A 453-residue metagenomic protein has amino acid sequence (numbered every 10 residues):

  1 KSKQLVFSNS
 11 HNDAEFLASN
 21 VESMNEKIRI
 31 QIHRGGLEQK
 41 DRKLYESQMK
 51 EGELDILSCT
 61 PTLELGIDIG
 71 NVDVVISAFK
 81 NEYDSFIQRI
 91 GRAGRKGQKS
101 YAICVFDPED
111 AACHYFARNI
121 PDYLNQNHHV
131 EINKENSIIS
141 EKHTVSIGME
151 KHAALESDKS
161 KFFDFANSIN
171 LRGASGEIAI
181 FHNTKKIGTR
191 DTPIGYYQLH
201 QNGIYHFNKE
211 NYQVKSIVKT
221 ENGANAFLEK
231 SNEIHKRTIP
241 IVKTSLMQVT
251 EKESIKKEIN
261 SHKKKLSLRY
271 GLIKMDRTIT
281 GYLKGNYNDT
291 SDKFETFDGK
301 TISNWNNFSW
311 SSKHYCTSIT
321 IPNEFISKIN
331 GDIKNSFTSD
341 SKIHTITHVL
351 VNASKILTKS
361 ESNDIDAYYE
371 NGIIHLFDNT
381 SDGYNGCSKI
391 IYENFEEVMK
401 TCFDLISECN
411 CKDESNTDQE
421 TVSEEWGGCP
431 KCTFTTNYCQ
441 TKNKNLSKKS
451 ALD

Functional and structural regions predicted by a protein language model:
S2-E22: Conserved strand-helix element at the start of the C-terminal RecA-like helicase core
D13, G36-R42, L63, N81-D84: Short acidic loop-to-helix transition motifs that present clustered carboxylates
N25-K40: Conserved RecA-like helicase motor-core motifs
L37-T60: Conserved helicase ATPase core of P-loop NTP-dependent helicases/translocases
G52-E53, S85-N133: Conserved segment of the helicase C-terminal RecA-like domain
L63-F79, Y101-I103: A short beta-strand element within the Helicase C-terminal
F106, H129, G148, L155-L199 (+2 more regions): Extended, highly charged accessory segments
